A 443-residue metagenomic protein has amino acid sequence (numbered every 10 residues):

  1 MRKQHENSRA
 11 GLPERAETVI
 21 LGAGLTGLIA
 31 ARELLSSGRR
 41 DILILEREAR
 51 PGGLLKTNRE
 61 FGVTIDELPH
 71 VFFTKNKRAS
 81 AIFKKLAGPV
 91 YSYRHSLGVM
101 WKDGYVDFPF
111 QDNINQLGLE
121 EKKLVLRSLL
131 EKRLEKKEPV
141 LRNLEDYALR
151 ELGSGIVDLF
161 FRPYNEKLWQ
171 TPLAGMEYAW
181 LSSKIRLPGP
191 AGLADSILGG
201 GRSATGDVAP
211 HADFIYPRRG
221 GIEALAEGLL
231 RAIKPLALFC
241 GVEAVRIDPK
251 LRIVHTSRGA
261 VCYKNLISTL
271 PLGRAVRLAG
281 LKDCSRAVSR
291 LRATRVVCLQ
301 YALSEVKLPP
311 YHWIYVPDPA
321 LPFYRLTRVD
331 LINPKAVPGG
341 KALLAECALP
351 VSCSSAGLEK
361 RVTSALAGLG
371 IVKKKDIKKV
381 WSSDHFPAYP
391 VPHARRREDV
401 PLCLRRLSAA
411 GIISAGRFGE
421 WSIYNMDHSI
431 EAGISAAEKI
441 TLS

Functional and structural regions predicted by a protein language model:
R2-L12, L54-T57, P109, R328-S443: Conserved flavin/dinucleotide-binding core of flavoenzymes
L12, S37, E243-G370: Mid-domain catalytic core of redox enzymes that form a hydrophobic substrate pocket/lid adjacent to a catalytic redox
A16-I44: N-terminal Rossmann-like FAD-binding beta1-loop-alpha1 element of flavoenzymes
T26, R50, G273: Conserved Rossmann-like nucleotide-cofactor binding loop
L35-R59: Glycine-rich FAD pyrophosphate-binding loop
F61-K136: Dinucleotide-binding Rossmann-like beta1-alpha1 core, especially the glycine-rich loop that anchors the ADP
R78-Y93, L97-F110, E151-D158, R231-C240 (+1 more regions): Feature captures the FAD/FMN-dependent oxidoreductase FAD-binding
K122-L130, L134-R246, T269: Active-site/ligand-binding neighborhood in enzyme catalytic cores
